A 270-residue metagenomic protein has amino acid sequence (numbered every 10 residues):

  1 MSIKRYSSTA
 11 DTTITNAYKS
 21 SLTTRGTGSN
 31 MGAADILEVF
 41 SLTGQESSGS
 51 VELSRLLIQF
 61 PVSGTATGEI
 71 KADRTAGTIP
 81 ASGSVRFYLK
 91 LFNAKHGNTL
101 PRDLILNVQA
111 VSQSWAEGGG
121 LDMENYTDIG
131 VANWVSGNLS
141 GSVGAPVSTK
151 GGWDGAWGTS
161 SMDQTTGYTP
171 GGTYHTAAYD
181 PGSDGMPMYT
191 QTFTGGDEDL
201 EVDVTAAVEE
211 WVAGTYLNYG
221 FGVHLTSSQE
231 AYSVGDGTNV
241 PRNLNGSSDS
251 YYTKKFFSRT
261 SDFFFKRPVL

Functional and structural regions predicted by a protein language model:
M1-V269: Secreted, disulfide-rich extracellular signaling modules
